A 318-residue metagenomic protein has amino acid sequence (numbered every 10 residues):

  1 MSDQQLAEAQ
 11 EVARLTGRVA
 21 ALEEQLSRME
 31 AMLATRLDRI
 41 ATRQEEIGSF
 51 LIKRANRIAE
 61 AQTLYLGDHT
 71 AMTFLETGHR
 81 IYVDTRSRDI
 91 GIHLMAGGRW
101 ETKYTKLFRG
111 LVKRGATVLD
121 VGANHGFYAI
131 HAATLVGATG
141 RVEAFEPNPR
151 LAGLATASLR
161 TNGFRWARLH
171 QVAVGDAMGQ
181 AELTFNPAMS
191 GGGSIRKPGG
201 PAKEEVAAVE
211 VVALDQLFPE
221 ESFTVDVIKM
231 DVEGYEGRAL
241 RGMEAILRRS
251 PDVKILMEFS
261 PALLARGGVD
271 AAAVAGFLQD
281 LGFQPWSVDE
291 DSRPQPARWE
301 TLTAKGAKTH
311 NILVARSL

Functional and structural regions predicted by a protein language model:
S2-L318: Phosphate/nucleotide-binding beta-alpha loop and adjacent structural elements of enzyme active sites
